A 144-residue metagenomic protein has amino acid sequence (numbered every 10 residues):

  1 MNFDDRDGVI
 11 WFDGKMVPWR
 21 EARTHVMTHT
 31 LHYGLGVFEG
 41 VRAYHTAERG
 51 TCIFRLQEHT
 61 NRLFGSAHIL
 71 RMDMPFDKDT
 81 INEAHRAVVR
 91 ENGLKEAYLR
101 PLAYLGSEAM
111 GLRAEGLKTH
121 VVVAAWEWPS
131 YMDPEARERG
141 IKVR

Functional and structural regions predicted by a protein language model:
M1-R144: Conserved alpha/beta cores of soluble small-molecule-handling proteins
